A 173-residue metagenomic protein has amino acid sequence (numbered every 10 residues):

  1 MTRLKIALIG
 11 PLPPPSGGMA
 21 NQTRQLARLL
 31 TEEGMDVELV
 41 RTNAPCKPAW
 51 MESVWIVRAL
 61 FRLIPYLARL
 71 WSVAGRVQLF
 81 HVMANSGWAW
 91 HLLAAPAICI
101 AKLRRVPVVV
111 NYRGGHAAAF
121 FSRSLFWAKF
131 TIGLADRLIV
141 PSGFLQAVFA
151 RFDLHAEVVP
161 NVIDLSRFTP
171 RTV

Functional and structural regions predicted by a protein language model:
M1-P45: N-terminal subdomain of nucleotide-sugar transferases
E32-M35, A150, V162-V173: Acidic anion/phosphate-binding donor-loop and adjacent secondary structure in glycosyltransferase catalytic cores
I56-S72: Glycine-rich, highly charged phosphate/nucleotide-binding loops
P65-Y66, L79-R104: An aromatic- and histidine-rich active-site surface loop
A84, S142-G143: Helix N-cap/beta->alpha junction signal
N85-W90, V106-R123, L134-R137: A short, histidine- and acid-enriched strand-loop-helix "catalytic/donor-clamping" loop that lines the nucleotide-sugar
H116-A117, F144-Q146, D164: Alpha-helix capping/helix-boundary segments
I132-S142, E157-V159: A short beta-strand/loop micro-motif in the catalytic core of glycosyltransferases that engages the nucleotide-sugar
